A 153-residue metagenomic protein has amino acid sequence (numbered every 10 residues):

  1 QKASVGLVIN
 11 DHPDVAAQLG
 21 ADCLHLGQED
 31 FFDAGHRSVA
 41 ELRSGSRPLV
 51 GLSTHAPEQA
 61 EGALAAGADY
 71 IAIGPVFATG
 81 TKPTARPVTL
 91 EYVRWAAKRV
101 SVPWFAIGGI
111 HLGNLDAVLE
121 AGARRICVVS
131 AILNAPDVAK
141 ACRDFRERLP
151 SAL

Functional and structural regions predicted by a protein language model:
Q1-I9, F31, H36-A56, T84-L112 (+1 more regions): Alpha-helix-loop-beta-strand connector modules within alpha/beta enzyme cores
Q1-K2, Q18-L26: Glycine-rich loop at the start of a catalytic domain that most often binds anionic cofactors/ligands
A3-L7, G20, P75-F77: Active-site beta->alpha loop and helix N-cap motifs at the rims of alpha/beta catalytic domains
L7-D22, H55-D69, R99-A106, I110-V128 (+1 more regions): Catalytic cores of alpha/beta
D11, H25-D30, T54, P75: Generic secondary-structure microfeatures
Q28-V39, A72-T84, L115-R148: Glycine-rich phosphate-binding active-site loops on the catalytic face of alpha/beta enzymes
G67-A72, E91: Short amphipathic alpha-helical segments, especially helix-boundary/capping motifs
